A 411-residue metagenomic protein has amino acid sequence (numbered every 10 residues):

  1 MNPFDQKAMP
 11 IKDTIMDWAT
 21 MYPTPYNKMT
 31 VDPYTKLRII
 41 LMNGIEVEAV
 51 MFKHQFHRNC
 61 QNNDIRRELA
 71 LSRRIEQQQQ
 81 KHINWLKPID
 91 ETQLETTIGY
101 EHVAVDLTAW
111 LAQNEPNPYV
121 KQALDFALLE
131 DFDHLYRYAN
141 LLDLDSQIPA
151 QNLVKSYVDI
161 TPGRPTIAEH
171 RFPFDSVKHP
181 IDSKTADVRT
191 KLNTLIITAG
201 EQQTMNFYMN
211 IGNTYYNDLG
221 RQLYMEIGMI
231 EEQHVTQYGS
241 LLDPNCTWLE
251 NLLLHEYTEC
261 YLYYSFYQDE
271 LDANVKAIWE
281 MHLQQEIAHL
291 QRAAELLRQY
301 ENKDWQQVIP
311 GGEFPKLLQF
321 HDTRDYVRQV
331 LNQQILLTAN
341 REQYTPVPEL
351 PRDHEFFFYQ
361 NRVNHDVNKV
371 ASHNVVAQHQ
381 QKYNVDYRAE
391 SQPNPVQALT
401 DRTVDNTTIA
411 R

Functional and structural regions predicted by a protein language model:
M1-R411: Non-heme di-metal
